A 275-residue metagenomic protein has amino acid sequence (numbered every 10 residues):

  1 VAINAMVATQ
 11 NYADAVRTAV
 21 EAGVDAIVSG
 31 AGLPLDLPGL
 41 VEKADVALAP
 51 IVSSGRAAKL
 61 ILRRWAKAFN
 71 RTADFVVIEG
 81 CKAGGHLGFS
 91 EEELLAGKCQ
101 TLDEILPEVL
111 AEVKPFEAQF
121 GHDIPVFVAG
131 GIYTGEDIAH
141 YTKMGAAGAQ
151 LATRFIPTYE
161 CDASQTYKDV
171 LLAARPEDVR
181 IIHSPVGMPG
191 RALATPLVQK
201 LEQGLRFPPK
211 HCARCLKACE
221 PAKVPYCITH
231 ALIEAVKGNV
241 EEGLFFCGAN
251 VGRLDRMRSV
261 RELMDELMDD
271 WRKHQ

Functional and structural regions predicted by a protein language model:
V1-Q119: Active-site entrance/lid segments in N-terminal catalytic domains of soluble metabolic enzymes
P34, I132-Y133: Gly/Ser/Thr-rich loops at beta-strand to alpha-helix junctions that form or flank small-molecule/cofactor-binding
A83-F127, Y133-Q275: Conserved active-site-proximal phosphate/metal-binding subdomains
